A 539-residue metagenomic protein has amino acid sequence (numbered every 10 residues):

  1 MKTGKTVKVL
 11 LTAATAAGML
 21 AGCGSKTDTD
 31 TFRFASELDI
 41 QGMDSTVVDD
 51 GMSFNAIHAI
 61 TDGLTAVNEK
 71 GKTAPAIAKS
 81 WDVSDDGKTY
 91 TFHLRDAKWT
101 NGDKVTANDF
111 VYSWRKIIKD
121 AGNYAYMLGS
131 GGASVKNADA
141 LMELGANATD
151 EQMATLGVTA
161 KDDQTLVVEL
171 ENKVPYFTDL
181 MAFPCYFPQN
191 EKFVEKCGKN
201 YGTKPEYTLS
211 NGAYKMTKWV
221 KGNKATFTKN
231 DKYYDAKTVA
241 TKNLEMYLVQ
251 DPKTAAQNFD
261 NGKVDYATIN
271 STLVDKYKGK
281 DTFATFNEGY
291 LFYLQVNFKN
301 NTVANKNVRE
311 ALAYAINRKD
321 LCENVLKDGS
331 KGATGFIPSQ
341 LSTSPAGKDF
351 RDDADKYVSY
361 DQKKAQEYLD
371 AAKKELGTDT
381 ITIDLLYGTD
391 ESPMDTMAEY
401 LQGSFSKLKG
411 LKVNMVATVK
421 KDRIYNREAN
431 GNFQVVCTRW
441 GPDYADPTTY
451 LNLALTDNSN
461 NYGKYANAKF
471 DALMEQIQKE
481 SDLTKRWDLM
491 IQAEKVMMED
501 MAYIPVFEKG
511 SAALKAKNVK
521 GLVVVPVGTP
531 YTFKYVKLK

Functional and structural regions predicted by a protein language model:
A35-D85, L209: N-terminal lobe/hinge region of extracytoplasmic solute-binding protein
K79-S130, V167, T302-A304: Aromatic- and charge-enriched surface segment that lines or borders ligand/interaction sites
K116-K119, N123-K192: Surface-exposed binding/hinge segments that line and control ligand-binding clefts or catalytic entry sites
Q164, L170-V239, N243: Gly/Pro-rich hinge or "lid" segments in bacterial periplasmic/extracellular proteins
K221, D370-P442, S511: Ligand/substrate-recognition segments at binding pockets and active sites
K232-K276: Ligand-site clamp/hinge motif
A315-A346, P393-Q402, N426-K539: Detector for C-terminal structural segments
G332-A372, E391-D395: Structural transition elements
